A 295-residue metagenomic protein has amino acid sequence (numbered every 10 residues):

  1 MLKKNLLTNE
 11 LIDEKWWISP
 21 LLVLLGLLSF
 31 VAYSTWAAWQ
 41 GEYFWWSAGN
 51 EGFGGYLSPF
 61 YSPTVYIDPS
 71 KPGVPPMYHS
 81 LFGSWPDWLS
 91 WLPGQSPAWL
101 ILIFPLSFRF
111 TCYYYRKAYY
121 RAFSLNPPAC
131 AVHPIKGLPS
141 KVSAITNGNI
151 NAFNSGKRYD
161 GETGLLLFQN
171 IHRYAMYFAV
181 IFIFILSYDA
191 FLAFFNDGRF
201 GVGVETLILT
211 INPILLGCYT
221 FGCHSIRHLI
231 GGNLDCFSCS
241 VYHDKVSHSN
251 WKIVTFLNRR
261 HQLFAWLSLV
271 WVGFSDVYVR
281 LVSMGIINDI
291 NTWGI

Functional and structural regions predicted by a protein language model:
M1-V204, K252, R260: Membrane-helix and juxtamembrane interface regions of eukaryotic multi-pass membrane proteins
L25-F30, R173-M176, N212, L216 (+2 more regions): Alpha-helical transmembrane segments of multi-pass membrane proteins
F110-Y119, P213-L229: Transmembrane alpha-helical segments that form the membrane-embedded catalytic/substrate-channel core of multi-pass
F168-Q169, I208, L257, V272: Residue-level signal for helical boundary/lining positions with a hydrophobic bias
I183-I211, V272-I295: Hydrophobic alpha-helical transmembrane segments and immediately flanking/interface helices in integral membrane
G217-I295: C-terminal transmembrane module of eukaryotic multi-pass membrane proteins
